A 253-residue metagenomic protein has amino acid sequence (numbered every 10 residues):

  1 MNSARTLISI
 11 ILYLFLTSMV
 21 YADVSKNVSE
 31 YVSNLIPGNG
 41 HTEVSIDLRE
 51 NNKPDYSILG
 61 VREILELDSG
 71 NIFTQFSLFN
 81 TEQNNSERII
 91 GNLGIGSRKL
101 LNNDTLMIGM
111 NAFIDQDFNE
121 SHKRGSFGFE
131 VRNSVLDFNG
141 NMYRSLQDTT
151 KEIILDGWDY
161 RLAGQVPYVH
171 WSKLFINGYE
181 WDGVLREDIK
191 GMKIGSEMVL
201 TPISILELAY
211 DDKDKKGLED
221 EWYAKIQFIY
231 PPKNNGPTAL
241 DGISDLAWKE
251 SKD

Functional and structural regions predicted by a protein language model:
M1-I8, N111: Bacterial N-terminal signal peptides that target proteins for export
S9-T17: Bacterial N-terminal signal peptides
V20-N85, K252-D253: Outer-membrane beta-barrel initiation region
D23-P37, L146-R186, G191-K193, E197-D253: Flexible, glycine-rich linker and terminal segments associated with outer-membrane beta-barrel/transport systems
N39-L48, G70-E82, L106-D117, F127 (+4 more regions): Transmembrane beta-strand segments that form the barrel wall of outer-membrane beta-barrel proteins
G40, N52-I58, G70, E87-L93 (+6 more regions): Residues that define the transmembrane beta-barrel architecture of outer-membrane proteins
E50-N52, I64-D68, K99-D104, R132-V135 (+3 more regions): Outer-membrane beta-barrel strand-turn architecture
N92-L100, N111-F113: Gram-negative (and chloroplast) outer-membrane scaffold detector with strong preference for beta-barrel transmembrane
